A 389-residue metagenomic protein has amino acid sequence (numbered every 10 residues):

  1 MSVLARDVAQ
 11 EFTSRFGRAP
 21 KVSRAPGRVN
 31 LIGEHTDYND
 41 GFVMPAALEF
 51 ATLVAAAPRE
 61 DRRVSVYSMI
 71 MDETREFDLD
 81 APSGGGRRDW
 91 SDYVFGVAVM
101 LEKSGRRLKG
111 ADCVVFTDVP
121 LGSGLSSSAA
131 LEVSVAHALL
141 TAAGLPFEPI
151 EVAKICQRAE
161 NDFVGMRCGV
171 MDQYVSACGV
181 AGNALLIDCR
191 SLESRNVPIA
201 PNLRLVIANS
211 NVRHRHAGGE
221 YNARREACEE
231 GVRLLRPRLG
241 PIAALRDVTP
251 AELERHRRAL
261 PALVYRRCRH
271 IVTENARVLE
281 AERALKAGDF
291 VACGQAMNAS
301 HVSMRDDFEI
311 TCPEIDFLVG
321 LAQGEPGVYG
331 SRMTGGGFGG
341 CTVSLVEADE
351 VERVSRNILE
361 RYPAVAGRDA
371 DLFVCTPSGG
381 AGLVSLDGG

Functional and structural regions predicted by a protein language model:
M1-R28, L53-R87, L186-G330, L345-G389: C-terminal nucleotide
M1-S23, I32-F42, D78-A81, G86-A200 (+2 more regions): Gly/Ser-rich oxyanion-binding loop with an adjacent helix/lid that shapes the negatively charged ligand pocket
R28, G33-H35, A47: N-terminal cofactor/phosphate-binding cores enriched in small/glycine residues, especially glycine-rich loops such as
D40-A47, R224-R225: Short Gly/aromatic-enriched secondary-structure transition segments
P45-A47, A55-P58, G105: Short, charge-rich binding segments
A129-A130, C341-L345: FabD-like malonyl-/acyl-CoA
F338: Glycine-rich phosphate-binding loop
